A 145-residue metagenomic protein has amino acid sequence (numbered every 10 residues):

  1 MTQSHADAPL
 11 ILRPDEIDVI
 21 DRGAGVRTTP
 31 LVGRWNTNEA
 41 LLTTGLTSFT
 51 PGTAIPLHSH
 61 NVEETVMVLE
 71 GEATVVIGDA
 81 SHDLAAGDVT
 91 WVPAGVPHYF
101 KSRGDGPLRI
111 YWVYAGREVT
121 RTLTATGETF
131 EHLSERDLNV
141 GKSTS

Functional and structural regions predicted by a protein language model:
M1-L41, A125-S145: A short, N-terminal "cap"/entry segment at the start of jelly-roll beta-barrel domains of the cupin/DSBH fold
T28-V32, G45-H60: Conserved short histidine dyad/triad with adjacent acidic residue
T37-A40, F49-T53, E72-T74, S81 (+1 more regions): Short, charged/polar surface micro-motifs in flexible loops or helix N-caps
T47, W91, G106-R121: A short hydrophobic beta-strand segment most commonly corresponding to one strand of the jelly-roll/cupin
P51, N61-V62, A80, V96-P97 (+1 more regions): A generic "binding-loop/recognition-motif" signal
I55-L57, V75-V76, V92, H98-G104: Short beta-strand His + acidic residue motifs that chelate non-heme Fe in jelly-roll/DSBH and cupin folds
E63-E64, V68-A73, G78: Glycine- and acidic-residue-biased ligand/ion/polar-headgroup-sensing regions
D79-A94: Short acidic-glycine-tyrosine-enriched beta hairpin
